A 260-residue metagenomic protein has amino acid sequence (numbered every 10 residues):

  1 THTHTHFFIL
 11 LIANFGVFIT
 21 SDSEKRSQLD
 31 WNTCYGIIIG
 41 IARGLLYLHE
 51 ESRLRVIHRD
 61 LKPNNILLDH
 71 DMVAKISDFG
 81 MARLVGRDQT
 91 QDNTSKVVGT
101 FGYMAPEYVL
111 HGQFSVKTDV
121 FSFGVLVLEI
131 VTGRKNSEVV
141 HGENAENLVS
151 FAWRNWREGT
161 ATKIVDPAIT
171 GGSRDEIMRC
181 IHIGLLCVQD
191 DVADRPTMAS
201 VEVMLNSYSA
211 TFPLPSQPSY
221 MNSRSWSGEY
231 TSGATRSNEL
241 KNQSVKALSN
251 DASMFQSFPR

Functional and structural regions predicted by a protein language model:
T1-F7, G172-I183, Q189-R260: Intrinsically disordered, low-complexity cytosolic regulatory tails and linkers adjacent to catalytic/signaling modules
R43-V56: Protein kinase catalytic-loop region centered on the HRD/HxD motif
K75-D78: Pre-DFG segment of protein kinase catalytic domains
D92-Y108: Conserved activation segment of eukaryotic-like protein kinases, specifically the C-terminal portion of the activation
L110-V116: Activation segment
D119: Conserved catalytic-loop aspartate of Hanks-type protein kinases
